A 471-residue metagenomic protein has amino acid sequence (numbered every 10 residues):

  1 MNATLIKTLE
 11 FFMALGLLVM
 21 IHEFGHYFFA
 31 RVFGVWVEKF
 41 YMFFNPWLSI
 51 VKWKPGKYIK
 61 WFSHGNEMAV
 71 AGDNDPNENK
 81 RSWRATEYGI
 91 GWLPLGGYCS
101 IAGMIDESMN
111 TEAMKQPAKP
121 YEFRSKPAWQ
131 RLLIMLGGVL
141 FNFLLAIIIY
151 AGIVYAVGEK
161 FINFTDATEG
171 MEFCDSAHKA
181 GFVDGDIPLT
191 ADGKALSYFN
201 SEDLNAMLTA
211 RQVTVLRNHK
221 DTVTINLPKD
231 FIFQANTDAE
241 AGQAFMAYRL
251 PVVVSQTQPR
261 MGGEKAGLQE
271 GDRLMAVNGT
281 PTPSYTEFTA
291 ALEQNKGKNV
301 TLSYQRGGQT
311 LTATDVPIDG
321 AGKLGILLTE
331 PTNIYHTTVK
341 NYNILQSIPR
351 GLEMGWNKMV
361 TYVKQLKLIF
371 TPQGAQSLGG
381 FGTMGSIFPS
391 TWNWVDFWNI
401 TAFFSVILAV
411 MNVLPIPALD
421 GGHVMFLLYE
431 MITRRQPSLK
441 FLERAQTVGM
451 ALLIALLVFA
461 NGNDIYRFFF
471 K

Functional and structural regions predicted by a protein language model:
N2, P117-W129, E240-A276, T280-V410 (+2 more regions): Functional transmembrane alpha-helices
A3-M114, M411-T433: Small-residue-rich helix-interface/hinge motifs
E10, A14, V32-G34, K39 (+4 more regions): Internal alpha-helical transmembrane segments
G34, I149, I153-G158, T371-P372 (+3 more regions): Short helix-capping/hinge motifs at transmembrane helix termini and TM-loop junctions
W83, A191, R217-N218, V277 (+1 more regions): Structural motif
M135-T168, E202-T209, T214-L216, K220-Q258 (+3 more regions): PDZ/PDZ-like peptide-tail recognition elements
I148-A156, A409, V413, L457-D464: Hydrophobic membrane-targeting alpha-helices
T168, C174-F199, E264-T286, A445: Conserved PDZ fold ligand-binding element
